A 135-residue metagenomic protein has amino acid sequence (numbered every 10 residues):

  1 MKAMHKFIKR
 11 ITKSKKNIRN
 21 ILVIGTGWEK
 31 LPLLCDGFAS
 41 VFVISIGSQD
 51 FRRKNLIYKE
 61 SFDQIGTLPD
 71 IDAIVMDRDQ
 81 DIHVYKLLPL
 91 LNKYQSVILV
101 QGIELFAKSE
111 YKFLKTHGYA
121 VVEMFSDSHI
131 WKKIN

Functional and structural regions predicted by a protein language model:
M1-Q64: SAM cofactor-binding core of SAM-dependent methyltransferases, primarily the Rossmann-like beta-alpha-beta module
K2-K15, L22, W28, V84 (+1 more regions): Rossmann-like AdoMet/SAM-dependent catalytic core
V23, V43-S45, V75, L99-V100 (+1 more regions): A structural signal for short, well-ordered beta-strand segments and their strand-loop junctions that often border
D36-F42, L90-I98, F106, K112-E123: Structural alpha-beta junctions
F42, I57-K59, L68-D72, V121 (+1 more regions): A generic structural signal for ordered secondary structure
I46-G47, K54-N55, P69, F106 (+1 more regions): Catalytic core of nucleotide-activated saccharide and alditol-phosphate transferases
R53, I74, T116-A120: Short small/polar-residue motifs
K59-K108: Active-site segment flanking the S-adenosylmethionine/decSAM binding pocket in AdoMet-dependent transferases
